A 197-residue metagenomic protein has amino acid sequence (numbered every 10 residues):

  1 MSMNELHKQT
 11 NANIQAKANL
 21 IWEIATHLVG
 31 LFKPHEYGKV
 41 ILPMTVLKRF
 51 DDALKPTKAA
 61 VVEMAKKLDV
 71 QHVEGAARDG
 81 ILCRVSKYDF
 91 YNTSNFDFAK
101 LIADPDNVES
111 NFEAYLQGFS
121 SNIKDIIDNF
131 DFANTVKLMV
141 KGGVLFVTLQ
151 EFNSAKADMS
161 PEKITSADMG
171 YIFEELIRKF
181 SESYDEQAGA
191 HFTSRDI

Functional and structural regions predicted by a protein language model:
M1-I197: Non-catalytic, mostly N-terminal accessory regions of nucleic-acid modification and defense proteins
